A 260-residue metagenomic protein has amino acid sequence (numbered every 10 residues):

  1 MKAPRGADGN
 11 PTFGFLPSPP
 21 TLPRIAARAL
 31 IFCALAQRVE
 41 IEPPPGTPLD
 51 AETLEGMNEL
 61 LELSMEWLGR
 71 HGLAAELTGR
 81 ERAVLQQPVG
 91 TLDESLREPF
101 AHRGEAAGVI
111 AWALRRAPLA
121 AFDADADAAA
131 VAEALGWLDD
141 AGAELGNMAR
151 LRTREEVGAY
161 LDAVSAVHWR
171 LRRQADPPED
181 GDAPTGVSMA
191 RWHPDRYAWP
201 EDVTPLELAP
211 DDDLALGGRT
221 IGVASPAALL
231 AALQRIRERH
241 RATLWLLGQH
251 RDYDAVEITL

Functional and structural regions predicted by a protein language model:
M1-L260: Extended, charge-rich alpha-helical interface modules
